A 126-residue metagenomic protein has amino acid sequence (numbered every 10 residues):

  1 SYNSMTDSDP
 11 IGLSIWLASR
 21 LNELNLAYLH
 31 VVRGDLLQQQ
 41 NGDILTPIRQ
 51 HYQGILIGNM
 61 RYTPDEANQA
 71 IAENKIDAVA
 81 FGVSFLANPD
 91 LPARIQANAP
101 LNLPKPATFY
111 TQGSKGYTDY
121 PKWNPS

Functional and structural regions predicted by a protein language model:
S1-S126: Flavin-dependent oxidoreductase catalytic cores
